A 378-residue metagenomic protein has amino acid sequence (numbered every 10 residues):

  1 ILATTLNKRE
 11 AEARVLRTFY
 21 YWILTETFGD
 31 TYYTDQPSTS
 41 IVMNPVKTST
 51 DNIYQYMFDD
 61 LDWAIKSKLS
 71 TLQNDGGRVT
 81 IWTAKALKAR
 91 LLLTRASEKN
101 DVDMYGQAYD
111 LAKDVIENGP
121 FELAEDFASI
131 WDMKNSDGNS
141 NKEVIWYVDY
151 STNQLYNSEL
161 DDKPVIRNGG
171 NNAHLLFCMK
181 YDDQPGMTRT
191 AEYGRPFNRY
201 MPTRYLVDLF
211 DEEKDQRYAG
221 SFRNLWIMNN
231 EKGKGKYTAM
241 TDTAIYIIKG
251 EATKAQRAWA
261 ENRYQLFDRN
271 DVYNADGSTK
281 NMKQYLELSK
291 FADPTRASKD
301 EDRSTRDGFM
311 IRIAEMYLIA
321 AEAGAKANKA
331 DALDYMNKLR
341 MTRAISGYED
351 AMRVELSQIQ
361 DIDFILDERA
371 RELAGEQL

Functional and structural regions predicted by a protein language model:
I1-T80, K85, R90-D103, N262-L266 (+5 more regions): Aromatic-anchored glycine-rich loop motif in surface-exposed flexible loops
E12, E143-I145, E372: Beta-sheet entry/capping signal
P37, Y150-T152, F222, R343 (+1 more regions): Short, flexible loop/turn elements at secondary-structure junctions
D62, W82-K85, L92-E261: An aromatic- and glycine-enriched ligand-binding surface/loop that stacks and positions planar moieties
D126-S140, D350-F364, E368: TPR/TPR-like alpha-solenoid helical repeat scaffolds
D149-T152, G324, D363-L378: C-terminal capping/lid segments that line or modulate ligand- or cofactor-binding pockets
I227, I345-Y348, R371-G375: Intrinsically disordered or highly flexible coil/loop and linker segments, enriched in small and charged/polar residues
E315-M316: Conserved beta-strand->loop/alpha-helix structural units within folded catalytic cores of enzymes with alpha/beta
